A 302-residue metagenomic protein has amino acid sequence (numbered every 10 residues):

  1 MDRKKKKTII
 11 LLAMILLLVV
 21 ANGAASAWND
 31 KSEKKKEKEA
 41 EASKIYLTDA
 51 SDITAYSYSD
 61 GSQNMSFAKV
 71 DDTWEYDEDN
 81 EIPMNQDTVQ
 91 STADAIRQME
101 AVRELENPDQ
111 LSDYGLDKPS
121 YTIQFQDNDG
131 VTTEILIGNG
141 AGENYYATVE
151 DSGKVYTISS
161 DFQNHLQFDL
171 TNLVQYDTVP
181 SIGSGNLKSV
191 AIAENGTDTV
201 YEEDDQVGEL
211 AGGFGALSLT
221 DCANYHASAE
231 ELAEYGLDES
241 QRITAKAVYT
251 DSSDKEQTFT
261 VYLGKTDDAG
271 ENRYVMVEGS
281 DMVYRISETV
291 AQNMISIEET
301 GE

Functional and structural regions predicted by a protein language model:
M1-E302: Secondary-structure "cap/kink" motif recognition
